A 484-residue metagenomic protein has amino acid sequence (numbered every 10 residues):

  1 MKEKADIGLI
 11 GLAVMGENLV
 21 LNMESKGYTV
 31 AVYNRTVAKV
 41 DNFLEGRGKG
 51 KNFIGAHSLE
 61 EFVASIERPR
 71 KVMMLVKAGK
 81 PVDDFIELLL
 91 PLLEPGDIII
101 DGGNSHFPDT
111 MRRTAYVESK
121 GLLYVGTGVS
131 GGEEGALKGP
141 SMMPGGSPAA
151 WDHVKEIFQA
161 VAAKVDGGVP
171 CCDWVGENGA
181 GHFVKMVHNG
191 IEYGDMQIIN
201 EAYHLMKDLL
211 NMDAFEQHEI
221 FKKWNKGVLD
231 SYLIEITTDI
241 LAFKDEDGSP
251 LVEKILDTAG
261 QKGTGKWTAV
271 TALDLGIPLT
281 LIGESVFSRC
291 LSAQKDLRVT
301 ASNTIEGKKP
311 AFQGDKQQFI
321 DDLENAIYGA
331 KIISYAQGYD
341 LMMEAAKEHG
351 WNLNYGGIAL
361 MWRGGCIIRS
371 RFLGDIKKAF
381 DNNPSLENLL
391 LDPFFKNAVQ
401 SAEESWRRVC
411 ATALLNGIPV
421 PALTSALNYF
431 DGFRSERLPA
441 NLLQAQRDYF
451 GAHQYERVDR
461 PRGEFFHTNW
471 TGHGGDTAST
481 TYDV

Functional and structural regions predicted by a protein language model:
M1-R70, L92-G96, G132-A136: NAD(P)+-binding Rossmann beta1-loop-alpha1 motif at the extreme N-terminus of oxidoreductases
K71-L88, G103: Glycine/threonine-rich flexible loop motifs
V82-F85, I100, H106-H218, G227-P250 (+2 more regions): Rossmann-fold dinucleotide-binding core
H182, K207, M212, E219 (+2 more regions): Interdomain hinge/lid region at the active-site interface of Rossmann-like NAD(P)-dependent oxidoreductases
K223, A346-A379: Small-residue-rich helix-loop
Q400, S405-V484: C-terminal amphipathic alpha-helical interaction region
